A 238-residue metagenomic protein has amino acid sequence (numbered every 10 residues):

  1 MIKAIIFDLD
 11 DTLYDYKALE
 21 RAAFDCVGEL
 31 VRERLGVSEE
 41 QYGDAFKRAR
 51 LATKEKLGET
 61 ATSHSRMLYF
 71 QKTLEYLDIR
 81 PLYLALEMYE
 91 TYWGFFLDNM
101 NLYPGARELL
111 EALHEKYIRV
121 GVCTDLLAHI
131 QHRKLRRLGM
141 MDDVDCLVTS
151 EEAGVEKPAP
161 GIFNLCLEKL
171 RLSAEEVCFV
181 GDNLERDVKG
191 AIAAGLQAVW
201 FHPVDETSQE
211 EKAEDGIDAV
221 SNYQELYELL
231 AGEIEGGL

Functional and structural regions predicted by a protein language model:
M1-I5, A18, E40, R107 (+2 more regions): Asp-based, Mg2+/Mn2+-dependent phosphohydrolase catalytic module
I2-P104: N-terminal helical cap/lid subdomain that shapes the substrate entry/recognition surface in HAD-like hydrolases
C26, L30, R34, L109-I118: A short, Lys/Arg-enriched amphipathic alpha-helix followed by its capping loop at the start of a domain
A61, M100, V122, C178-F179: Residue-level marker of alpha-helix boundaries and capping positions
Y76, Y117-V120: Long, charge-rich low-complexity segments
